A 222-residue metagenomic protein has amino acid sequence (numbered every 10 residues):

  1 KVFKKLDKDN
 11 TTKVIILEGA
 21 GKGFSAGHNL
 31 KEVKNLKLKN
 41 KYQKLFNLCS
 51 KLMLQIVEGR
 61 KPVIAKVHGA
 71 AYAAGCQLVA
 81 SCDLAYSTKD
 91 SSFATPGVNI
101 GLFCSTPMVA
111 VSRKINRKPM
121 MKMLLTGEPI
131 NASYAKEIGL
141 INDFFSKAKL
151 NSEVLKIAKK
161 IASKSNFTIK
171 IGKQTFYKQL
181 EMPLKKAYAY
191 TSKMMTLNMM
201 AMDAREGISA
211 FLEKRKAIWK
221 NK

Functional and structural regions predicted by a protein language model:
K1-K37, Q55-V67, L84, T88-S92 (+1 more regions): A structural preference for short, pocket-lining loop segments at secondary-structure junctions
N35-N47: A short acidic, glycine-rich active-site loop that binds or catalyzes chemistry on phosphate/adenosine moieties
L54-F167, A201, R205-S209, R215: Crotonase-fold acyl-CoA enzyme core
M123-L124, T175, K193-M199: Helix-loop "lid/cap" segments that line or gate small-molecule binding pockets
K173-M182: Short, charged, surface-exposed hinge/linker loops at domain edges that act as mobile lids or interdomain connectors
P183-Y188: Short beta-strand->loop
K216-K222: Short C-terminal tail/terminal secondary-structure segment of NAD(P)H-dependent dehydrogenase/reductase domains
